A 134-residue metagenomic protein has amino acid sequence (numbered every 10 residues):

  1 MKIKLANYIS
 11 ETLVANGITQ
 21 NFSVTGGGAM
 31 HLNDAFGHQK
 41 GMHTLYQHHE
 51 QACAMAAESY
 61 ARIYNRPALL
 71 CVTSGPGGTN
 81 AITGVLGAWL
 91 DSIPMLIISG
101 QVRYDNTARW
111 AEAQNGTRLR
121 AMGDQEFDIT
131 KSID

Functional and structural regions predicted by a protein language model:
M1-D134: N-terminal alpha/beta PP-like core and its mobile active-site loop of ThDP/TPP-dependent enzymes
